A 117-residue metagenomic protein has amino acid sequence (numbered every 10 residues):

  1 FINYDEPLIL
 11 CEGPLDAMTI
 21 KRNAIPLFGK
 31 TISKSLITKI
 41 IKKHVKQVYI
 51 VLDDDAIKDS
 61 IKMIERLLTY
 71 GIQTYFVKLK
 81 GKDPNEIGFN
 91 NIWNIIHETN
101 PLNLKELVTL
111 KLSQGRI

Functional and structural regions predicted by a protein language model:
F1-I2: N-terminal domain-start motif of subtilase-like serine proteases
D5-L8, P14-I117: TOPRIM fold recognition
